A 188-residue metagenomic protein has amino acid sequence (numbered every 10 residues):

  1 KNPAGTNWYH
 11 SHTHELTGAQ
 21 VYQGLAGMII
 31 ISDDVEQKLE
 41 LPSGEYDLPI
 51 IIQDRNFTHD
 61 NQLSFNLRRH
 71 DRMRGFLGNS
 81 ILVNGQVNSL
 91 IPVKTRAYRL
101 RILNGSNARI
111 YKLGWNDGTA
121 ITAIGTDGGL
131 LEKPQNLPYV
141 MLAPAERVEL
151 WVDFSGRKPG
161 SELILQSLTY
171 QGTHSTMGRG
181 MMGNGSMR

Functional and structural regions predicted by a protein language model:
K1, H12-T13, D34, R55 (+3 more regions): Short, surface-exposed secondary-structure boundary micro-motifs
K1-K38: Hydrophobic or amphipathic alpha-helical targeting/insertion segments
A4-T6, Y22-G24, E45, F76 (+1 more regions): Short, solvent-exposed loop/turn segments at the edges of secondary structure
A19-Q20, L39-E40, H59-N61, I110-L113 (+1 more regions): Short helix/loop capping segments that flank catalytic or ligand/cofactor-binding pockets
G24-D47, I51, R179-R188: Extracytoplasmic/periplasmic copper-protein system
I31-D33, I52-N56, D117, F154-G156: Non-catalytic surface loops within mature trypsin-like serine protease
E40-F76: Compositionally biased low-complexity segments at domain edges in trafficked proteins and select soluble regulators
S64-R188: Histidine- and aromatic-rich segments of cupredoxin/plastocyanin-like copper-binding domains
